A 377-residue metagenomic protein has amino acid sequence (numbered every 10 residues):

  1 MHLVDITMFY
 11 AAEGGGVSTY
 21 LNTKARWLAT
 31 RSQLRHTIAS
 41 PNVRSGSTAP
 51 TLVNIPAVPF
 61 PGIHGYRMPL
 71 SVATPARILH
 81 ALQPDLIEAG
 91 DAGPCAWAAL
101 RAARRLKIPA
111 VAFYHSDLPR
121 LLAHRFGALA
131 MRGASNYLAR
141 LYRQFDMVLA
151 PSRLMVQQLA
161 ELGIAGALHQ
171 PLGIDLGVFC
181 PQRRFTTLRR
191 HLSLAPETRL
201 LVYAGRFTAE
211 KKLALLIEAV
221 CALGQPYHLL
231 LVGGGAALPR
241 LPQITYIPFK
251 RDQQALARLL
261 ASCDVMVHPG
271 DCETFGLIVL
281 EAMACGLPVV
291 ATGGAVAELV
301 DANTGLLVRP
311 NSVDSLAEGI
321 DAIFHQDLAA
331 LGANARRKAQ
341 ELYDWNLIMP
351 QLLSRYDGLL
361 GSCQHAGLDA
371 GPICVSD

Functional and structural regions predicted by a protein language model:
M1-N54, C221, C374-D377: N-terminal subdomain of nucleotide-sugar transferases
V4, A195-K211, I217-V220: Conserved donor-binding/catalytic core segment of Leloir-type glycosyltransferases
L79, Y142, R258-C263: Short alpha-helical donor nucleotide-sugar binding micro-motif in glycosyltransferases
N136-F185: Donor nucleotide-sugar binding/catalytic pocket of nucleotide-sugar-dependent glycosyltransferases
A237-Q254: Nucleotide-activated donor-binding/catalytic signature segment of Leloir-type glycosyltransferases, i.e., the conserved
F249, A302-V313, D321-D327: Conserved acidic donor-binding segment of nucleotide-sugar-dependent glycosyltransferases
D271: Aromatic "clamp/platform" in nucleotide-sugar-dependent glycosyltransferases that forms part of the donor/acceptor
P288-A291: Short hydrophobic beta-strand element within catalytic cores of glycosyltransferases and related nucleotide-activated
